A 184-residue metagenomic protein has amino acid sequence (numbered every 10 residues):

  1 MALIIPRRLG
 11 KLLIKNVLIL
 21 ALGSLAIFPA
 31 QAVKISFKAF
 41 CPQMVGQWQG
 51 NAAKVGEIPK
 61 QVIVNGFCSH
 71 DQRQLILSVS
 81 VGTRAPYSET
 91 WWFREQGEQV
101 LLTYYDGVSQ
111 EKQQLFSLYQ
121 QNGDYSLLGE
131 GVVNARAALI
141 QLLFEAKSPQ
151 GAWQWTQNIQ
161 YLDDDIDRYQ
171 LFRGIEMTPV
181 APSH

Functional and structural regions predicted by a protein language model:
M1-L12: N-terminal secretory signal peptides that target proteins for export/translocation
K15-A26: Bacterial N-terminal signal peptides
F28-A32: Sec/Tat signal peptide C-region and signal peptidase I cleavage site
V33-Q49, K147: N-terminal helix-cap/turn-to-beta initiation motif at the start of protein domains
A39, Q47-P86, I166-Q170: Short, solvent-exposed loop/hinge segments that bridge or flank secondary-structure elements
G50-A53, L75-G82, L102-D106, S126-V133 (+1 more regions): Short beta-strand segments that buttress and anchor functional surface loops
Y87-Q114: Helix-adjacent hinge/juxtasegments
S117, E145-H184: Edge beta-strand at a domain terminus
